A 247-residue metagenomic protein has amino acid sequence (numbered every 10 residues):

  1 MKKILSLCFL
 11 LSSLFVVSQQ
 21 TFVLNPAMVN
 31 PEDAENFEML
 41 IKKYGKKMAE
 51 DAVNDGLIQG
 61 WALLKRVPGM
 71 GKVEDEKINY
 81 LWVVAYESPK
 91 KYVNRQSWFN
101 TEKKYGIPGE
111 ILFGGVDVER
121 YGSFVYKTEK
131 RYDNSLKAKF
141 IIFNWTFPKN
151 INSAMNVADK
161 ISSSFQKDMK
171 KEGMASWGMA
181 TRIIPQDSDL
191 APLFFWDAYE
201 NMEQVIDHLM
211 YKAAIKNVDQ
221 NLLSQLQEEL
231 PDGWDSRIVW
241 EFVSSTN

Functional and structural regions predicted by a protein language model:
M1-T21: Bacterial Sec-dependent N-terminal signal peptides
S18-E102, I111-N247: Short S/T/G/P-rich N-terminal loop/turn motif that feeds into the first structured element of a domain
